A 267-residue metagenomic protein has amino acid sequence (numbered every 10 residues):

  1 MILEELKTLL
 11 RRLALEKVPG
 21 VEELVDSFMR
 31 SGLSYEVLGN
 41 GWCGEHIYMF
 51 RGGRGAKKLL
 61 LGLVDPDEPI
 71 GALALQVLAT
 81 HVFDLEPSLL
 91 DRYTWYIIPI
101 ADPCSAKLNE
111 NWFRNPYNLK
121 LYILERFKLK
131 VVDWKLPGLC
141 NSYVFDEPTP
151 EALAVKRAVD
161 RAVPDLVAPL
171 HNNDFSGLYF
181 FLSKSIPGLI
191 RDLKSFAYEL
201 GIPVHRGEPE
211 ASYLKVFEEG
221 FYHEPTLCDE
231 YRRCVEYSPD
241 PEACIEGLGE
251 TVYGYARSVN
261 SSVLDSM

Functional and structural regions predicted by a protein language model:
M1-Y48: Short glycine- and acidic-rich boundary segments immediately preceding or forming the N-terminal edge of structured
V25-R30, G41, S88-L90, R126 (+1 more regions): Short, conserved catalytic or adaptor-binding loops enriched in Gly and charged residues
I47-A56: Short beta-strand-to-loop junctions in surface cap/lid or active-site-entrance loops
A56-K57, P69-G71, P87-V216, G220-L248: Active-site/substrate-binding loop(s) of hydrolase catalytic cores
L59-G62: Short hydrophobic beta-strand that contains or immediately precedes a catalytic carboxylate
A72-S88: …and closely analogous acidic/polar surface helices at protein-protein or active-site interfaces in A-domain-like
E242-M267: Hard-cation-handling environments
